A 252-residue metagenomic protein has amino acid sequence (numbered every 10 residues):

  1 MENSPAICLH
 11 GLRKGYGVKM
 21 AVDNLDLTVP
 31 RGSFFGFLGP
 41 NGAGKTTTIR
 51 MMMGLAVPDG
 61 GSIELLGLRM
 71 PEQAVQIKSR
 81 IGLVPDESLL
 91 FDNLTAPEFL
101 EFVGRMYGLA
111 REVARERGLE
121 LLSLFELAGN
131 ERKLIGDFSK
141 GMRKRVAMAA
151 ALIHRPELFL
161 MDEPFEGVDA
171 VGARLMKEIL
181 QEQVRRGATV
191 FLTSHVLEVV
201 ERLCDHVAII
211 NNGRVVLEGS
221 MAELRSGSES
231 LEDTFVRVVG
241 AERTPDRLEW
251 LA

Functional and structural regions predicted by a protein language model:
E101, R105, E112-N130: Conserved ABC ATPase "signature" region
I153-E157: A short, proline-enriched helix->beta-strand linker immediately N-terminal to the Walker B motif in ABC-type P-loop
F159-E163: Catalytic Walker B motif of ABC-type/P-loop ATPase nucleotide-binding domains
A173-R186: Helical segment within the ABC ATPase nucleotide-binding domain
V200-R202: A short, surface-exposed alpha-helical micro-motif characterized by mixed small hydrophobic and charged/polar residues
E218-G219: ABC ATPase "signature
